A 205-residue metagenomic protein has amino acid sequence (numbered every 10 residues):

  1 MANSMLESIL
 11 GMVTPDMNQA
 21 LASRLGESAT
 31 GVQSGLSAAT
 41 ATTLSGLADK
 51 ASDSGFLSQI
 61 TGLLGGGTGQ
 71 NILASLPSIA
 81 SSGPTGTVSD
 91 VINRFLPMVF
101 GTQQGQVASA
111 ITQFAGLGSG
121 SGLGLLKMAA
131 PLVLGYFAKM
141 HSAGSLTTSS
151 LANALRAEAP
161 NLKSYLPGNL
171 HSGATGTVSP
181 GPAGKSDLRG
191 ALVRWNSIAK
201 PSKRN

Functional and structural regions predicted by a protein language model:
M1-N205: A structural "flexibility-hinge" signal
